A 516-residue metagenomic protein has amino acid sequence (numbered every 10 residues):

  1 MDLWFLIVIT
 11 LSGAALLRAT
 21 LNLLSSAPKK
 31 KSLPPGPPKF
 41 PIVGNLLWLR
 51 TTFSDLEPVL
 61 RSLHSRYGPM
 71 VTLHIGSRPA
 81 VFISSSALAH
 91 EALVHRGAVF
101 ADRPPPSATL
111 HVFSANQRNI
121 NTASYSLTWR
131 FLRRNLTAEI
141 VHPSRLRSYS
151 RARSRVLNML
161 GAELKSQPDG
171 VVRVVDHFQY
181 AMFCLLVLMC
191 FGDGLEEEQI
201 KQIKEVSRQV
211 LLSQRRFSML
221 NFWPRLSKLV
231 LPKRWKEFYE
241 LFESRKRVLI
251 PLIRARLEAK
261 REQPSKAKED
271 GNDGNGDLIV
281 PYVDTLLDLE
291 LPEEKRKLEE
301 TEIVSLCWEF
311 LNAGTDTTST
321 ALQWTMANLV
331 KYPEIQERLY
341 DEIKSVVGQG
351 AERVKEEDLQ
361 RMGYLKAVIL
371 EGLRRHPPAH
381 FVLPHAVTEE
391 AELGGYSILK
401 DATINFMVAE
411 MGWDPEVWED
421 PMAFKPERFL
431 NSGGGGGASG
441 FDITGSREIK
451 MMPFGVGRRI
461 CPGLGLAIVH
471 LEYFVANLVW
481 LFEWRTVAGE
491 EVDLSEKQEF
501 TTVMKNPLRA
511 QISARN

Functional and structural regions predicted by a protein language model:
D2-I7, S12, P34, L157 (+3 more regions): Cytochrome P450 proximal C-terminal region
D2-N116, L127, F131, S154-A162 (+2 more regions): N-terminal membrane-proximal hinge/A-helix region immediately C-terminal to the signal-anchor transmembrane segment
L33-P35, F40, F82-A92, A98-A101 (+5 more regions): Classical protein tyrosine phosphatase
P34-P38, I42, S150-S154, Q202-L211 (+8 more regions): Cytochrome P450 I-helix active-site segment
F40-L47, V71-I75, P79-S84, E91 (+12 more regions): Conserved, well-structured core segments
L47-R50, R61-H64, H90-V94, R133 (+21 more regions): Amphipathic alpha-helical interaction motifs in eukaryotic regulatory proteins
T52-S62, E293-V304, M411-V469: Cytochrome P450 heme-binding Cys-pocket and its upstream "meander" loop
P105-F113, R130, R147-L322, R338 (+2 more regions): Cytochrome P450 heme-thiolate monooxygenase catalytic core
